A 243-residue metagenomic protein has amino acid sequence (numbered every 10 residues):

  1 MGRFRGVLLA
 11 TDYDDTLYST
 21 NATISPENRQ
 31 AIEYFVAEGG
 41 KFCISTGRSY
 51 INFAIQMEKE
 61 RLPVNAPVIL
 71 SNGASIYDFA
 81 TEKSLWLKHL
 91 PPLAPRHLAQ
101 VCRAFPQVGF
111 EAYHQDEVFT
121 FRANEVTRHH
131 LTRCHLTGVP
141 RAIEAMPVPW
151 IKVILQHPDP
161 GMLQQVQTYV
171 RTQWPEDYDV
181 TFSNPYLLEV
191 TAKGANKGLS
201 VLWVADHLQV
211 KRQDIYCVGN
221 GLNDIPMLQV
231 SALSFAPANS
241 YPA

Functional and structural regions predicted by a protein language model:
M1-T11, Q30-E33: Non-catalytic pre-domain segments flanking phosphatase-related domains
R5-A22, L228: Asp-based phosphoryl-transfer active-site loop
L9, V68, S234-A236: Short, well-ordered beta-strand core segments
Y13, R48, N220-G221: Active-site metal-binding loops of divalent metal-dependent hydrolases
P26-V126: Active-site phosphate-binding/coordination module
F35, N72, V201, M227-L228: Hydrophobic residues within well-ordered alpha-helices
Q107-V218, L222-P226, N239: Conserved acidic, metal-coordinating active-site core of Asp-based, Mg2+-dependent phosphoryl-transfer enzymes
V230, S234, A238-A243: Asp-based, Mg2+/Mn2+-dependent phosphohydrolase catalytic module
